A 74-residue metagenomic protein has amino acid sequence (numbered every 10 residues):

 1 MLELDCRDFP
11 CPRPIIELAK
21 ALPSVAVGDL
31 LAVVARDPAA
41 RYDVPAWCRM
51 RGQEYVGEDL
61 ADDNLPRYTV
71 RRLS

Functional and structural regions predicted by a protein language model:
M1-V25: N-terminal first-folded block
A35: Conserved residues at beta->alpha junctions
A39-A40: Short alpha-helical
V44-S74: C-terminal structural segments of small proteins and small subunits
